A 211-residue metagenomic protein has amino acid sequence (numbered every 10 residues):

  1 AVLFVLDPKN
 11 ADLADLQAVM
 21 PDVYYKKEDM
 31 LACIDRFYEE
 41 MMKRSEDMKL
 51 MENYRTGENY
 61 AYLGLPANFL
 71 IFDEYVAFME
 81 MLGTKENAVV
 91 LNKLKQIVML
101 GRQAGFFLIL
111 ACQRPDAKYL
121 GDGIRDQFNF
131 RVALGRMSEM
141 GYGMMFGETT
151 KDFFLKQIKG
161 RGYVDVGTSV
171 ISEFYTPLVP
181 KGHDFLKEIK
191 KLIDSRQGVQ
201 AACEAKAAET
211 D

Functional and structural regions predicted by a protein language model:
A1-K49, N68-F69, V76-M137, F153-F154: P-loop NTPase catalytic phosphate-binding loop
K49-R55: Membrane-proximal coiled-coil signaling linkers
N53, L63-G64, D116: Short, conserved alpha-helical segments within structured domains
T56-N59, Q96-I97: Generic recognition of flexible, low-complexity loop/linker segments
N59-N68: Short basic/glycine-enriched coil/helix segment immediately N-terminal to the Walker B
L110-Q200: Conserved ATP-driven motor cores of ASCE-family P-loop NTPases powering translocation/secretion/packaging/pilus
V199-A202, K206-A208: Phosphate-handling catalytic cores of nucleic-acid transaction enzymes
